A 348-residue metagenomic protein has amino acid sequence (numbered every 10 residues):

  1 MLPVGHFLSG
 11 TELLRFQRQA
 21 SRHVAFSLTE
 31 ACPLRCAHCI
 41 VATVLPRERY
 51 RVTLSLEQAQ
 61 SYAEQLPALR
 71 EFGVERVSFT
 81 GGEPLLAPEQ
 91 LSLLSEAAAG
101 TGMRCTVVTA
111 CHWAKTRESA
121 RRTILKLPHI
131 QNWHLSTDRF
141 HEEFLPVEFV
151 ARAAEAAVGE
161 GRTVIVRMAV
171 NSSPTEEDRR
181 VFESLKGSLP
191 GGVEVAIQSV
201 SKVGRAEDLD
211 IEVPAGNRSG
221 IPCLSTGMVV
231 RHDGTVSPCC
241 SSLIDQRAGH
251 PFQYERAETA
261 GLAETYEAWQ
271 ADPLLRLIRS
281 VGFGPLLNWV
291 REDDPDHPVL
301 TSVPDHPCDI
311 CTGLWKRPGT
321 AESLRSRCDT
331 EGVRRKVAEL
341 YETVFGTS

Functional and structural regions predicted by a protein language model:
M1-G81, L85-A110, A114-S119, A321-E322 (+1 more regions): Conserved alpha-helical substructure of the radical SAM core
F26, E30-P33, N217, S302-D305: Processing junctions and N-termini across compartments
S27, H134-S136, V229: Conserved beta-strand segments that form the floor/walls of ligand-binding pockets within enzyme and binding domains
C32, C36-C39, C239, C308-L314: Short cysteine clusters
L45-E48, L86-A87, A114-T116, E142-F144 (+4 more regions): Short catalytic/ligand-binding loop motif for oxyanion handling, primarily in non-cytosolic enzymes, centered on
L56-F79, A87-P190: Radical SAM/AdoMet-radical enzyme domain recognition
I165-D245, F283-P298: A C-terminal junction/extension of Radical SAM enzymes
A248-S348: Flexible mid-to-C-terminal extensions adjoining Fe-S/redox cofactors in radical SAM and related proteins
